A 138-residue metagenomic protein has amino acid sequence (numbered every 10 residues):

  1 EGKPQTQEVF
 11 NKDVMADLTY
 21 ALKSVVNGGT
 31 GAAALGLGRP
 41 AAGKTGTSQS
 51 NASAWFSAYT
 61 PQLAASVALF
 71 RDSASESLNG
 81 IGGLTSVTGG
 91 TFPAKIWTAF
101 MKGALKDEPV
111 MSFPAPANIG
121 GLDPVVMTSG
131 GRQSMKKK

Functional and structural regions predicted by a protein language model:
E1-Q133: A penicillin-recognizing enzyme superfamily signal
K136-K138: Short, solvent-exposed mixed-charge patches
